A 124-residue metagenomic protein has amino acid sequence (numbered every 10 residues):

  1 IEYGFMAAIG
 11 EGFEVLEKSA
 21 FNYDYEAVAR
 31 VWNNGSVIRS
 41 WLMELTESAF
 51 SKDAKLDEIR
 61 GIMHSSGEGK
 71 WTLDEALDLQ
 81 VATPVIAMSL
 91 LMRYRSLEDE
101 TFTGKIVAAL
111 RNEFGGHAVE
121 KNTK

Functional and structural regions predicted by a protein language model:
I1-H117: Helical "substrate-binding/catalytic lid" subdomain of Rossmann-like NAD(P)-dependent dehydrogenases/reductases
H117-K124: Alpha-helical transmembrane segments and their immediate juxtamembrane flanks in integral membrane proteins
